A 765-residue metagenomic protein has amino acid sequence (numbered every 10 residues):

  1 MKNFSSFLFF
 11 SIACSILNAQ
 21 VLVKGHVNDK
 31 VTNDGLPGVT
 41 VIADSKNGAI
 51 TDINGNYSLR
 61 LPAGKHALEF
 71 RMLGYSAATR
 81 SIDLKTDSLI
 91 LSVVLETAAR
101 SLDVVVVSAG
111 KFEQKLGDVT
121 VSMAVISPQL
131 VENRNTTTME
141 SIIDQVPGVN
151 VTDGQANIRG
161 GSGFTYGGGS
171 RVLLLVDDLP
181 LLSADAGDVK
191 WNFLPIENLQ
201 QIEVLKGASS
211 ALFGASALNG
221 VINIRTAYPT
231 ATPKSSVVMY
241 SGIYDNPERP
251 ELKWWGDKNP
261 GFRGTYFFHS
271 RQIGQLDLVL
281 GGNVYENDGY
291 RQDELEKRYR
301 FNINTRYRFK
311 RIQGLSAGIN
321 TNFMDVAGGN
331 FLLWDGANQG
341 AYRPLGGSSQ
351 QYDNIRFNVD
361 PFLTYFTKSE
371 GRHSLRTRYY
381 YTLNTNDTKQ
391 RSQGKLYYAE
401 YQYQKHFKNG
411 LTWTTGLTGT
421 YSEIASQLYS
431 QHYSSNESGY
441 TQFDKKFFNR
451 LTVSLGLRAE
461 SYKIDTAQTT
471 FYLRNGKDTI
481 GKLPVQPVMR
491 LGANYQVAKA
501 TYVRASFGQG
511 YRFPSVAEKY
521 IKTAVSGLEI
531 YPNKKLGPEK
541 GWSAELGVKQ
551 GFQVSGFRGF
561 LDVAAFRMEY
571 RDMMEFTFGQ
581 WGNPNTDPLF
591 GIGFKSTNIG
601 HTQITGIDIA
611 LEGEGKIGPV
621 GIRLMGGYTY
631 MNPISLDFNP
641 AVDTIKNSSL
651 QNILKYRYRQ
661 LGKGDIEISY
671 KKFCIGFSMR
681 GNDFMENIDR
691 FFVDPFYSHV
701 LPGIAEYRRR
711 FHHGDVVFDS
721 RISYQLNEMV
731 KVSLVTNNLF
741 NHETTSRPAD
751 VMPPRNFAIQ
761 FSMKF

Functional and structural regions predicted by a protein language model:
N28-V31, V39-I42, R71-Y75, K85-E132: Short, acidic, small-residue-rich periplasmic hinge/interaction motif at the N-terminus of Gram-negative outer-membrane
S58-R60, L179-A208: Short acidic/polar hinge/loop motifs at secondary-structure boundaries that mediate gating or recognition
L91, F193-V238: A beta-strand signature from Gram-negative outer-membrane beta-barrel systems, especially the internal plug domain
M123, E140-L179, S183: Extracytoplasmic beta-strand/coil segments of soluble accessory domains associated with Gram-negative outer-membrane
V238, V453, F566-E569, G591-F691: Gram-negative outer-membrane beta-barrel transporters
N287-N302, R306-H373, Y379-Y398, E743: Flexible loop and strand-edge segments within Gram-negative outer membrane beta-barrel domains
L363, T412-T414, S430-M568, E667: Structural signature of Gram-negative outer-membrane beta-barrels, strongest in the C-terminal barrel of TonB-dependent
S374-N384, Q496, R504, G537-I599 (+1 more regions): Membrane-embedded beta-barrel scaffold of Gram-negative outer-membrane proteins
